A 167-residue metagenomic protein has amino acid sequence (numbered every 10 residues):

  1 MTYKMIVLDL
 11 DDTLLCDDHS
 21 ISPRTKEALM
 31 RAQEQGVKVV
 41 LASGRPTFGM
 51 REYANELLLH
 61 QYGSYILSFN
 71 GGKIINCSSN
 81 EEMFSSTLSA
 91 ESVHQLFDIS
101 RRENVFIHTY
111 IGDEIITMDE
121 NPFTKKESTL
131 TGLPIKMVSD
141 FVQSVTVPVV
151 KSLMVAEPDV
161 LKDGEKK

Functional and structural regions predicted by a protein language model:
T2-H19, L96: Asp-based phosphoryl-transfer active-site loop
C16-D18, G44, S85-S86, L130: Short, flexible loop segments at the rims of nucleotide/cofactor-binding pockets, characterized by
D18, S89, E157-P158: Short beta->alpha junction loops/turns
S20, F48-G49, D159-V160: Short alpha-helical
P23-T124: Active-site phosphate-binding/coordination module
I99-K167: Conserved acidic, metal-coordinating active-site core of Asp-based, Mg2+-dependent phosphoryl-transfer enzymes
